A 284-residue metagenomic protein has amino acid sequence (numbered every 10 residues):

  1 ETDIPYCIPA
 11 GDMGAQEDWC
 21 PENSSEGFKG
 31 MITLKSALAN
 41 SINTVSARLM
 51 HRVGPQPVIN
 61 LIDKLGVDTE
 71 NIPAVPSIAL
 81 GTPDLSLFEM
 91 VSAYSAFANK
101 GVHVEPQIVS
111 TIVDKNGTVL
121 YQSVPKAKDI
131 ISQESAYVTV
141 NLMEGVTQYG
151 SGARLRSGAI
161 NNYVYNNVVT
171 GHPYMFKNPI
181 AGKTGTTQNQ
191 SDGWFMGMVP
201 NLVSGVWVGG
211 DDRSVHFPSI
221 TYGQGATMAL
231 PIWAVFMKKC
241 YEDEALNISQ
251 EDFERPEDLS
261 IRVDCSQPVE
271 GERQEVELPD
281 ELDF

Functional and structural regions predicted by a protein language model:
E1-V58, H103, D114-G145: Conserved catalytic neighborhood of penicillin-recognizing serine enzymes
I4, P76-I78, Q107-S110: Extracytoplasmic/periplasmic beta-strand context in beta-sandwich domains, especially the cupredoxin/COX2 CuA-binding
A10, G81-T82, P106: Structured DNA-binding interfaces in DNA transaction proteins
A10, N71, S214-P218: Extracytoplasmic/secreted cell-surface and envelope-processing proteins
G14-N23, G54-S92: Mid-domain, small-residue-enriched loop/turn segments at the edges of structured enzyme/sensor domains
S36-N40, S86-Q274, L282: A penicillin-recognizing enzyme superfamily signal
H51, D63, A98: Short polybasic/polar patches that bind polyanions
